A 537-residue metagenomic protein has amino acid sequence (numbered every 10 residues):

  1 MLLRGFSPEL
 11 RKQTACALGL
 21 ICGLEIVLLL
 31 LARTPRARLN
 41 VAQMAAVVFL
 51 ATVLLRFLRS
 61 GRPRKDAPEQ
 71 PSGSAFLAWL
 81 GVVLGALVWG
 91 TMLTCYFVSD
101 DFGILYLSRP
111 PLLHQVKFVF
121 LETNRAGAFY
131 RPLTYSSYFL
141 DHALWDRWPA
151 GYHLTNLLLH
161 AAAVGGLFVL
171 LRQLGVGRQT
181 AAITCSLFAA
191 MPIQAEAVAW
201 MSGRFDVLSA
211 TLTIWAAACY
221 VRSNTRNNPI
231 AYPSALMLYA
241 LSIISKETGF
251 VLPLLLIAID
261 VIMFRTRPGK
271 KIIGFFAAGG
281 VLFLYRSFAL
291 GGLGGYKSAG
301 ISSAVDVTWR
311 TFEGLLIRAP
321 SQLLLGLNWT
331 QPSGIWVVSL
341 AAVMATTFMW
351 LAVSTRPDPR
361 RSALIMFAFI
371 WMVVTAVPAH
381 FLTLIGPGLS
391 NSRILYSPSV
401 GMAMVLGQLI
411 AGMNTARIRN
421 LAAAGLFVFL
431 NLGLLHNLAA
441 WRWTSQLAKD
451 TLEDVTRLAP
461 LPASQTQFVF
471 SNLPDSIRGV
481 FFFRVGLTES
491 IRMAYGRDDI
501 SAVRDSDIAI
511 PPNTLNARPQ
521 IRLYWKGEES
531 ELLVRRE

Functional and structural regions predicted by a protein language model:
L3-E537: Polytopic membrane enzymes that build or remodel cell-surface glycoconjugates and lipids
